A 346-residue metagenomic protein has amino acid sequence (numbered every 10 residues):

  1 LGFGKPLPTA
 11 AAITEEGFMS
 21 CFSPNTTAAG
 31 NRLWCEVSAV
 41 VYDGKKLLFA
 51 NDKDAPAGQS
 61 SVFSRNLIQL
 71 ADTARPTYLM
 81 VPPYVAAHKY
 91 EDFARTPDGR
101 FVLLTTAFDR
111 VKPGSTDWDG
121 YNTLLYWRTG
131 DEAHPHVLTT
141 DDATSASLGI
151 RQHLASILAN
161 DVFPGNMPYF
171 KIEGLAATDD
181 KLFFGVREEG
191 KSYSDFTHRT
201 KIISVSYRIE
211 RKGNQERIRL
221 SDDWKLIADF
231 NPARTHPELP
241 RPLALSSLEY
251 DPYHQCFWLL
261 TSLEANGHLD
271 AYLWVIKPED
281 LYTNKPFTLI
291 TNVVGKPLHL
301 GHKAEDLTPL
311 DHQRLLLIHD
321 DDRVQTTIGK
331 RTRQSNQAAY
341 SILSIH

Functional and structural regions predicted by a protein language model:
G2-H346: Sequence/structural signature of beta-propeller domains
